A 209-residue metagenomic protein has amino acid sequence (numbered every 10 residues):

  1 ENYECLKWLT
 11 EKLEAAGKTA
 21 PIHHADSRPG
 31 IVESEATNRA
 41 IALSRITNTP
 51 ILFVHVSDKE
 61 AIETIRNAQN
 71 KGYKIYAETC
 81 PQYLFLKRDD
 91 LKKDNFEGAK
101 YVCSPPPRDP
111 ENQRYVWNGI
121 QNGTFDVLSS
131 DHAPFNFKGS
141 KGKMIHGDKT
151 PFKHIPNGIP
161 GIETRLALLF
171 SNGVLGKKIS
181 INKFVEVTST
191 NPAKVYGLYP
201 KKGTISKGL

Functional and structural regions predicted by a protein language model:
E1-L128, G147: Histidine/acidic residue-rich metal-binding segments in metalloenzymes
K18-N48, K100-Y101, V127-L128, P134-L209: His/Asp/Glu-enriched, well-ordered alpha-helical/loop segment that forms or immediately abuts the divalent-metal
